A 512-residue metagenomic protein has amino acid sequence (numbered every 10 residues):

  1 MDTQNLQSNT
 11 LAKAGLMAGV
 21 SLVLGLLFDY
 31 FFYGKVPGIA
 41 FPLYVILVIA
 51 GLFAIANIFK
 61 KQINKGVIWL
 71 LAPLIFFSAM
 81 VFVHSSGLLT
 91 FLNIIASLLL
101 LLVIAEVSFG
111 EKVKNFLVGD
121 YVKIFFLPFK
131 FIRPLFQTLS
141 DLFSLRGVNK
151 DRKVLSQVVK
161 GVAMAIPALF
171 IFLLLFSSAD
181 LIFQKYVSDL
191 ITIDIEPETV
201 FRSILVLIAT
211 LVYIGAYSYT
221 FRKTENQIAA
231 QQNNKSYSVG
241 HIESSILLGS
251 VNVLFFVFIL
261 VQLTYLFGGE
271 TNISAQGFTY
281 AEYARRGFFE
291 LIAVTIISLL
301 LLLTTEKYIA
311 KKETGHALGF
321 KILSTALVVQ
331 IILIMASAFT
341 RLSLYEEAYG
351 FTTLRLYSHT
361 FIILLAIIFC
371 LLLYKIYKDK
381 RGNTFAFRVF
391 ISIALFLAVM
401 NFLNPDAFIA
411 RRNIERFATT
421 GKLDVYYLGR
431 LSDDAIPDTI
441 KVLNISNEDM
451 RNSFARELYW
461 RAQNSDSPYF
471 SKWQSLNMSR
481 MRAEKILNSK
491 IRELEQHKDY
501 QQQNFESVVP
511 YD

Functional and structural regions predicted by a protein language model:
M1-A14, F32, A56-V67, E111-F116 (+7 more regions): Juxtamembrane membrane-water interface segments of multi-pass membrane proteins, especially cytoplasmic-side
M1-A56: N-terminal signal-anchor module of multipass membrane proteins
A18-V20, V45-F53, I68-A79, M164-L173 (+5 more regions): Hydrophobic membrane-spanning alpha-helices of multi-pass integral membrane proteins
G25-G38, L74-I94, L174-D189, F339-Y357 (+1 more regions): Transmembrane helix-loop junctions at the membrane interface of multipass transporters and ion channels
F31-G34, P42-K185, R202-T224: Transmembrane-helix bundle segments that line or gate the permeation/cavity pathway in multi-pass membrane proteins
Q157, I191-L205, G240-H241, Q276-I296 (+2 more regions): Short aromatic-rich membrane-water interface segments that cap or initiate transmembrane helices in multi-pass membrane
L397-L423: Hydrophobic alpha-helical transmembrane segments in integral membrane proteins
G429-D512: Extracytosolic and intramembrane catalytic regions of membrane-associated proteins in envelope/secretory systems
